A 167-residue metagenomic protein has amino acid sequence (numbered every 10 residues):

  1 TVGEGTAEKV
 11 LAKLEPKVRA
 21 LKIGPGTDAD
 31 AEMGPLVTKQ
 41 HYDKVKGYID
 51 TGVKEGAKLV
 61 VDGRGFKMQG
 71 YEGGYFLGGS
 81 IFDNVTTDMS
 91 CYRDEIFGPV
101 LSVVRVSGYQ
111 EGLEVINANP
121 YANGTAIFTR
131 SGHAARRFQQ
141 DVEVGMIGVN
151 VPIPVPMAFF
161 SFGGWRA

Functional and structural regions predicted by a protein language model:
T1-V2, E32-K39, I127-T129: Conserved short loop/turn motifs at secondary-structure junctions
E4, E8, D43, S107-Q110 (+1 more regions): Residues in well-ordered alpha-helical elements
G5-M33, G47-G63, N84-C91, D141-G148: Glycine/threonine-rich helix-loop capping motifs at alpha-helix boundaries
K9, K13, K44-G47, E111-V115 (+1 more regions): Short, solvent-exposed alpha-helical surface patches in well-structured domains
E15-G47, D62-F76, R93-G98, V155-F160 (+1 more regions): Flexible, acidic loop-helix segments that line cofactor/substrate-binding pockets
K22, K54, E72-A167: Conserved C-terminal structural/oligomerization subdomain of aldehyde/semialdehyde dehydrogenase
